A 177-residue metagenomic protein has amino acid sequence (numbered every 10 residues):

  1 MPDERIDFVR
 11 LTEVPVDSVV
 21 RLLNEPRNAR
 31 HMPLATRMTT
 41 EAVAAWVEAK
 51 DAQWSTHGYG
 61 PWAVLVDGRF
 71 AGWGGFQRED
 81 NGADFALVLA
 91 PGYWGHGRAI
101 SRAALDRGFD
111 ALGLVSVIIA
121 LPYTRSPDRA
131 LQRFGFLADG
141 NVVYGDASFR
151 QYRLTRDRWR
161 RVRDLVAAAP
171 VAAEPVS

Functional and structural regions predicted by a protein language model:
M1-H31, P61-S177: Acyl-donor (CoA/ACP) binding surface of acyl/acetyltransferases
L11, T39-T40, W54: A short hydrophobic/aromatic micro-motif that marks alpha-helical segments and, especially, helix-coil
R27-A49: Conserved GNAT-fold acetyl-CoA-binding loop/helix
K50-A63: A short helix-loop-beta-strand connector motif used in the catalytic cores of GNAT acetyltransferases and, in some
